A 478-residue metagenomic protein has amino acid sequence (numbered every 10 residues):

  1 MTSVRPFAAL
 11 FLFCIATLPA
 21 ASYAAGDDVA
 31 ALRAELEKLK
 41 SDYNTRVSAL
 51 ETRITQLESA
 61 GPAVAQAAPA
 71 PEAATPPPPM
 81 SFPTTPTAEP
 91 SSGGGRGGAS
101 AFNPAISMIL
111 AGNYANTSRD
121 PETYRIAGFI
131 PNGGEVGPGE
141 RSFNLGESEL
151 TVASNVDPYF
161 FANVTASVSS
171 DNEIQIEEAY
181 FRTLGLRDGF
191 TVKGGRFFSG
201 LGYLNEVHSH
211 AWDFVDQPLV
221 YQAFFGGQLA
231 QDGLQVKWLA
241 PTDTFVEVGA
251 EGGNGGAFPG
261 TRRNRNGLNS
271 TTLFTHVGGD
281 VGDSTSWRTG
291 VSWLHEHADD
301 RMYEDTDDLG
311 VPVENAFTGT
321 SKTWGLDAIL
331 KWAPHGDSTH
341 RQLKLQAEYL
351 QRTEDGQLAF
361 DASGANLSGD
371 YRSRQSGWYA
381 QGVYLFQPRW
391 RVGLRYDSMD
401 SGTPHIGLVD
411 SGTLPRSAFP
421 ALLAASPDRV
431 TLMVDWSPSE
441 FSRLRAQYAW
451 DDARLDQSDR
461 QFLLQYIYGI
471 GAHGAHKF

Functional and structural regions predicted by a protein language model:
M1-L10: Bacterial N-terminal signal peptides that target proteins for export
A9-P19: Bacterial N-terminal signal peptides
Y23-I126, I130-G133, F245, Q465 (+1 more regions): N-terminal periplasmic/intermembrane-space "pro-region" immediately following the signal or transit peptide
E35, E51, E58, E147-E149 (+5 more regions): Acidic-residue sensor for enzyme active/binding pockets
E89-F258, R265-S284, W293, S376 (+1 more regions): Outer membrane beta-barrel
Y180, T285-F478: Outer-membrane beta-barrel pore domains
V248-G249, P259-N264, R301-E304, A359: A short secondary-structure junction signal
P259-R263, V277, E314-N315, P334-G336: Short helix-to-loop capping/linker segments positioned immediately adjacent to catalytic or ligand/cofactor-binding
